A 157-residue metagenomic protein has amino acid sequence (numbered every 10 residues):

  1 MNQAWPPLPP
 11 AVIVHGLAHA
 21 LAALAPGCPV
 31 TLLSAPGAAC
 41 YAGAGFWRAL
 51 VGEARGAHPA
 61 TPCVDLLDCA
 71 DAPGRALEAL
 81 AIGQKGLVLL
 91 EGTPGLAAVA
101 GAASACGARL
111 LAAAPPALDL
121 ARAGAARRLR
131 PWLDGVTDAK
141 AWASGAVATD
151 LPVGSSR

Functional and structural regions predicted by a protein language model:
M1-V64: Conserved N-terminal beta1-alpha1 strand-loop-helix module at the mouth
P6-A18, T61-A70, L89, A117-A123 (+2 more regions): Active-site mouth loops of central-metabolism enzymes
A23, A72-G83, L118-R127: Catalytic cores of alpha/beta
P26-V30, E78-L87, G107-R109: Glycine-enriched alpha-helix->loop->beta-strand junction motifs that scaffold or abut catalytic
P29, S34-C40, G92-R157: Conserved anion-binding
L50-E53, G86-V88, G107, P131: Short, low-complexity, polar/charged sequence segments that are solvent-exposed and flexible
V64-V99: Mid-chain, well-packed structural core segment of small domains
